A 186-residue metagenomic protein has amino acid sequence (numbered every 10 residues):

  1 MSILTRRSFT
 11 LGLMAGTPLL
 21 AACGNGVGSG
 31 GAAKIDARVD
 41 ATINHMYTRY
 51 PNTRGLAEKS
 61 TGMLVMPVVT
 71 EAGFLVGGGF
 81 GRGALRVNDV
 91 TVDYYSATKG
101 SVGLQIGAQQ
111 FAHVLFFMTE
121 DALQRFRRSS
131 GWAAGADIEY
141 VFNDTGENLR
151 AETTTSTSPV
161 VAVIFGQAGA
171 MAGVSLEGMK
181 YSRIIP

Functional and structural regions predicted by a protein language model:
M1-L19: N-terminal secretory signal peptides and thylakoid transit peptides that target proteins across membranes
G24-P186: Small-residue-enriched, tightly packed secondary-structure blocks
